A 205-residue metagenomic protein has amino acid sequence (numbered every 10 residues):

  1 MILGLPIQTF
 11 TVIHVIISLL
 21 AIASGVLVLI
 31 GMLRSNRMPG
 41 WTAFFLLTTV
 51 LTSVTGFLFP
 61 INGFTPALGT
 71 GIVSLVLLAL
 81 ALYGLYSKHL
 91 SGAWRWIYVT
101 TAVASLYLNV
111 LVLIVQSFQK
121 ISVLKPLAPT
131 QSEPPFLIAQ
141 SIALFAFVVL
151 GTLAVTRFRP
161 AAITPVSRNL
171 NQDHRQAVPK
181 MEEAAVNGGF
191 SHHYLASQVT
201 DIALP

Functional and structural regions predicted by a protein language model:
I2-D173: Polytopic transmembrane helical bundles with strong interfacial aromatic enrichment
Q172-Q176, H192-Y194, Q198: Low-complexity, intrinsically disordered or signal/transmembrane-proximal segments
K180-S191: Positively charged N-terminal leader segments that act as targeting/secretion signals
V199-L204: Short, intrinsically disordered C-terminal tails of secreted or membrane-associated proteins
